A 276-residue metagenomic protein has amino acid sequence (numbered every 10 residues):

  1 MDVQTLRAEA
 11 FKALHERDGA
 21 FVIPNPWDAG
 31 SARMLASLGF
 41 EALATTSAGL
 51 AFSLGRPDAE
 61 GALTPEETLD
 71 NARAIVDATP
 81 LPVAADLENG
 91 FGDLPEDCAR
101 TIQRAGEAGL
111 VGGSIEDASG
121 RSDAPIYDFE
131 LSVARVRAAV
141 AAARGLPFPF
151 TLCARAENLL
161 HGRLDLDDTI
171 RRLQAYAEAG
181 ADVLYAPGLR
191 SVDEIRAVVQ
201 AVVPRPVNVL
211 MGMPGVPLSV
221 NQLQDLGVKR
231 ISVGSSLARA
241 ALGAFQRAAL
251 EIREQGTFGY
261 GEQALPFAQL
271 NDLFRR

Functional and structural regions predicted by a protein language model:
D2-Q4, F11, G234-R276: Extended, intrinsically disordered, low-complexity segments
D2-V209, M213-V233, A240-L242, Q246: Alpha/beta enzyme core
